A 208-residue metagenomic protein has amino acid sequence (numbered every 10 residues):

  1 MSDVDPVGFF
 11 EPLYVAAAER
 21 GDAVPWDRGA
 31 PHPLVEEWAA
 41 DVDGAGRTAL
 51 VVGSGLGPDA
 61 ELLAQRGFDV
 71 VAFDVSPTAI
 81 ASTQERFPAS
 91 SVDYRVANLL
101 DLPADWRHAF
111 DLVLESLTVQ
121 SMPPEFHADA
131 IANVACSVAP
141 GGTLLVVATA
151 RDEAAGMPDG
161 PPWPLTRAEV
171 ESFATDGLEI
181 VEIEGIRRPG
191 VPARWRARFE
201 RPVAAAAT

Functional and structural regions predicted by a protein language model:
M1-V51, G55-W106, M122-T208: Class I (Rossmann-like) S-adenosyl-L-methionine-dependent methyltransferase catalytic domain, capturing the SAM-binding
L114: A conserved beta-strand element that flanks and buttresses the S-adenosyl-L-methionine
L117-S121: Short catalytic micro-motifs in class I SAM-dependent methyltransferases
